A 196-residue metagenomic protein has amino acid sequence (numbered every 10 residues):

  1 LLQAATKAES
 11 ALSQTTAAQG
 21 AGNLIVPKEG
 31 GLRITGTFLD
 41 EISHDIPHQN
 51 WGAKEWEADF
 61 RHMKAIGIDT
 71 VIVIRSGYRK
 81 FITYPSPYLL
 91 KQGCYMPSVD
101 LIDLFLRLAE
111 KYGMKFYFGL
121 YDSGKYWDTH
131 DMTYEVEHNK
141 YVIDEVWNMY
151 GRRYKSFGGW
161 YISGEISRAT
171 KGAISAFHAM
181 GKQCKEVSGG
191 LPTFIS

Functional and structural regions predicted by a protein language model:
L1-Q14: N-terminal export signals
G20-D69, I74: Boundary/entry segment of secreted carbohydrate-active catalytic domains
G31-G36, T70-I72, G113-Y117, S156-Y161 (+1 more regions): Structural preference for beta-strand elements that scaffold enzyme active sites
T37-I42, I74-S76, G119-S123, I162-E165 (+1 more regions): Active-site-proximal beta-strand/loop segments in catalytic clefts of secreted hydrolases
D40-A53, Y84-S98, Y126-E137, Y161-K171: The substrate-binding groove and active-site-proximal loops of carbohydrate-active enzymes, especially glycoside
A53-A65, D69-S123, A173-P192: Aromatic-lined substrate-binding rim segments of carbohydrate-active enzymes
P97-Y112, D131-G158: An active-site-proximal structural segment forming one wall of the substrate-binding cleft that immediately precedes
Y121-W127, V142-A173: Active-site groove signature of glycoside hydrolases
